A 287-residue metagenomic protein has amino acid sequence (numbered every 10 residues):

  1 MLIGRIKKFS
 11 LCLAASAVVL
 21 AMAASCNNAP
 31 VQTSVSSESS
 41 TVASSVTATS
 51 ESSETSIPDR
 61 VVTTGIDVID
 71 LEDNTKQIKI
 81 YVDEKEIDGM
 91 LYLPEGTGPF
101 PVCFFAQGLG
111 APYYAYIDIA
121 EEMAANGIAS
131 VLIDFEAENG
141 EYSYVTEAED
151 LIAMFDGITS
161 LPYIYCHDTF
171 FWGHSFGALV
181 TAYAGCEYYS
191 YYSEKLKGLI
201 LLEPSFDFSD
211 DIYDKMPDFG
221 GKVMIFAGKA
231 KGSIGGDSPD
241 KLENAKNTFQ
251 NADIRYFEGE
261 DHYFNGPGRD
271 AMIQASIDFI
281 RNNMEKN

Functional and structural regions predicted by a protein language model:
E51-G96: N-terminal cap/lid segment of alpha/beta-hydrolase-fold proteins
P99-F100, Q107-G140, S233-I234: Short substrate-entry loop that stabilizes the transition state in hydrolases
A115, Y142-P162: Alpha/beta-hydrolase active-site loop
D156-D218: Primarily recognizes the serine-hydrolase "nucleophile elbow" in alpha/beta-hydrolase and SGNH/GDSL folds
F219, I225-A227: Short beta-strand/loop motif that positions the catalytic acidic residue of the alpha/beta-hydrolase fold
G232-D240: Conserved alpha/beta-hydrolase "acid-adjacent" motif
E260-R269: Catalytic histidine-centered segment of alpha/beta-hydrolase-like enzymes
R269-N287: Catalytic active-site module of serine/aspartate enzymes centered on a nucleophile-bearing elbow/loop
